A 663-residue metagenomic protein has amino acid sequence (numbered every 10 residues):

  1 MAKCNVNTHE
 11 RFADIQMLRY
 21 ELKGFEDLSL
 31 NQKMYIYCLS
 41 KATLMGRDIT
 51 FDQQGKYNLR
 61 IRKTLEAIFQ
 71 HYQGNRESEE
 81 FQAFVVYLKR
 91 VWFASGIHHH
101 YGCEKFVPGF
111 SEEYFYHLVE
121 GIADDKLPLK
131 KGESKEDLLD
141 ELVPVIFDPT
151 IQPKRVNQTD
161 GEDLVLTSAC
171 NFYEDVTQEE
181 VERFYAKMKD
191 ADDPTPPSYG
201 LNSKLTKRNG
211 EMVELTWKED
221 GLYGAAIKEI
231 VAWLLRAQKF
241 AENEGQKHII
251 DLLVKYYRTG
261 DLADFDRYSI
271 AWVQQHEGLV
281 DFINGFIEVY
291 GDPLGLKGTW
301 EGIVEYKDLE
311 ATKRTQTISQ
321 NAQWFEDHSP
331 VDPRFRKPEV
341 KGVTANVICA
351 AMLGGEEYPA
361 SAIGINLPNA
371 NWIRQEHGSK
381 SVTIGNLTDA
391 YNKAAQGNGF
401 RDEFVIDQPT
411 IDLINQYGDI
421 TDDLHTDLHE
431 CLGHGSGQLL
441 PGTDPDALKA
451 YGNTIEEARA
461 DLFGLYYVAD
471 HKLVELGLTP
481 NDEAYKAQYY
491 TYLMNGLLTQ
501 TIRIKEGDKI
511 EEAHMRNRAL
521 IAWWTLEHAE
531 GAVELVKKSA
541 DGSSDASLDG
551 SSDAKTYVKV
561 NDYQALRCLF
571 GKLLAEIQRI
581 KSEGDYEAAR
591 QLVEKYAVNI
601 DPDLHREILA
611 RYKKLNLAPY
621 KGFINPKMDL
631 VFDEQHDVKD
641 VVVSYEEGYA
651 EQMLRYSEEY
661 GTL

Functional and structural regions predicted by a protein language model:
A2-Q70: N-terminal-proximal low-complexity accessory segments that begin disordered and transition into the first
E21, T50, L465-I577: Long, well-structured alpha-helical subdomains associated with metal-dependent extracellular/ecto-lumenal hydrolases
S29, N243, N453-D470: An active-site-proximal "capping" alpha-helix that borders the catalytic cofactor pocket
F93-D412, G418: Contiguous, non-catalytic segments that form substrate-binding/exosite surfaces or channel walls
D419-L432: Short alpha-helix carrying the canonical HExxH Zn2+-binding catalytic motif
C431-T443, Y467, H471: Catalytic Zn2+-binding segment of zinc metalloproteases
G437-A458: Post-HEXXH active-site segment of zinc metalloproteases
A554-L663: Extended, compositionally biased alpha-helical segments that mediate assembly or anchoring
